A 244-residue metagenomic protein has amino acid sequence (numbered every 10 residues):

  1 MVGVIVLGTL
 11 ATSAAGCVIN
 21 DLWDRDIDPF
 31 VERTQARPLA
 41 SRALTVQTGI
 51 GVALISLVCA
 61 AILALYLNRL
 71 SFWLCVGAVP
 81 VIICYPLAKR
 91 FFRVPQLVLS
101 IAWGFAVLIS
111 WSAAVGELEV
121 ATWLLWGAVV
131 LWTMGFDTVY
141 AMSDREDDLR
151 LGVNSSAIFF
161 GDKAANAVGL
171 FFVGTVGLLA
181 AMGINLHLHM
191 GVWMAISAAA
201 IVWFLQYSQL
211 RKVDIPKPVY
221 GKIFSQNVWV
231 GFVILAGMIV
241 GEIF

Functional and structural regions predicted by a protein language model:
M1-V4, L70-A78, I82, Q96-L151 (+3 more regions): Functional transmembrane core segments of multi-pass inner-membrane proteins
V2-T9, R25-C75, R150-M190, I196: Multi-pass membrane catalytic core of lipid/isoprenoid biosynthesis enzymes
L7-T9, A15, R37-L125, F204-R211: Intramembrane alpha-helical segments
G8, T12, A128-W132, I196: Alpha-helical transmembrane segments of multi-pass membrane transport proteins
S13-C17, D21, A61, D137: Transmembrane alpha-helical segments of multi-pass membrane transport proteins and ion-pumping complexes
A15, S56-C59, V81, A128 (+3 more regions): Membrane-embedded alpha-helical transmembrane segments of multi-pass integral membrane proteins
L22, D26-V52, I83-A102, E146-L170 (+1 more regions): Interhelical loop and helix-boundary elements at the membrane-water interface of polytopic inner-membrane proteins
A181-F244: Extended hydrophobic alpha-helices typical of membrane-associated regions
